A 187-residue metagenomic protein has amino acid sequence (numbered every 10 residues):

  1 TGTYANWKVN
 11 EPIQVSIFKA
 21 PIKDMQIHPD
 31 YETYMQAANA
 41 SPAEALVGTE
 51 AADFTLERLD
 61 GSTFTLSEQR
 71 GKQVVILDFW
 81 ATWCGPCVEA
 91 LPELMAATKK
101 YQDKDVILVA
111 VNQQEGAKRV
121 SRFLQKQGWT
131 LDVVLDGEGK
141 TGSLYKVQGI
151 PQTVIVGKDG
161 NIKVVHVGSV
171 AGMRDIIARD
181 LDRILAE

Functional and structural regions predicted by a protein language model:
T1-S62, Q69: Non-transmembrane domains of secretory- and envelope-associated proteins
E50, Q73, Q148-I150: Short, small/polar residue-rich loop motifs at catalytic or cofactor-binding pockets
F64-G85: Short active-site neighborhood of thiol/selenol oxidoreductases, capturing the structured segment around
G71-V75, D103-I107, W129-L131, K158: Loop/turn elements at helix/coil->beta-strand transitions in domains of secreted/extracellular proteins
L77, V109-V111, V154: Conserved hydrophobic packing residues within short motifs/helices of P-loop NTPase cores of ABC-family ATPases
V88-Q127, G137-L144: Structural microenvironment flanking redox-active thiols in thiol-disulfide oxidoreductases
F123-T130, L135-I184: Thiol/disulfide oxidoreductase modules built on the thioredoxin-like
